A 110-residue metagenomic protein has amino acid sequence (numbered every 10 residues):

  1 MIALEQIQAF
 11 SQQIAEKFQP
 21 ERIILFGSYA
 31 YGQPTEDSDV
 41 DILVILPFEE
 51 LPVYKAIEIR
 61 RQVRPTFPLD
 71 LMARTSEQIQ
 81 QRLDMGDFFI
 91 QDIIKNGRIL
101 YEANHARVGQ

Functional and structural regions predicted by a protein language model:
M1-R22, Y31-E36, P47-Q110: Catalytic core of pol beta-like nucleotidyltransferases
S28: Conserved H-loop
D41-V44: Short beta-strand->loop micro-motif that forms the acidic, two-metal-ion catalytic signature in nucleotide-processing
